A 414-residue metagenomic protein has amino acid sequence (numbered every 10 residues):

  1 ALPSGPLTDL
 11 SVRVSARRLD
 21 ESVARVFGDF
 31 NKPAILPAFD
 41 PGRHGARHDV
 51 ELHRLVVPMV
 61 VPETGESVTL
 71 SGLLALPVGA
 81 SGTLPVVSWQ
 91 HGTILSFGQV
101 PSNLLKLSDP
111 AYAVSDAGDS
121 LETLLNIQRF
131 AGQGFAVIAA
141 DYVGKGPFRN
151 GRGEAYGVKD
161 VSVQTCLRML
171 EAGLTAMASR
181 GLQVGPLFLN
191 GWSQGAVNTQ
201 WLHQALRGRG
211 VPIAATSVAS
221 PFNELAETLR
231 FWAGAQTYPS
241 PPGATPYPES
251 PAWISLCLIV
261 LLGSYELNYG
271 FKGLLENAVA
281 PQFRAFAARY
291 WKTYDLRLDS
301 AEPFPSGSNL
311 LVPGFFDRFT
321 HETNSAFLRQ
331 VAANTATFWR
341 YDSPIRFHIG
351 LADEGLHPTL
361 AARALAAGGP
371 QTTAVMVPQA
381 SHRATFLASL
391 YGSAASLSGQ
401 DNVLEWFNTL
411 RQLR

Functional and structural regions predicted by a protein language model:
A1-G82: Catalytic-loop region of hydrolases
P62-S71, A75-G134: Short, surface-exposed "cap/lid" segments of acyl-processing enzymes
A155-A178: Alpha/beta-hydrolase active-site loop
E171-A244: Primarily recognizes the serine-hydrolase "nucleophile elbow" in alpha/beta-hydrolase and SGNH/GDSL folds
F222-F338: Accessory cap/linker subdomain of secreted extracellular hydrolases
F319, T323-N324, L328-V331, P370-R414: C-terminal catalytic histidine-bearing segment of alpha/beta-hydrolase fold enzymes
Y341, R346-D353: Short beta-strand/loop motif that positions the catalytic acidic residue of the alpha/beta-hydrolase fold
E354-L360: Conserved alpha/beta-hydrolase "acid-adjacent" motif
